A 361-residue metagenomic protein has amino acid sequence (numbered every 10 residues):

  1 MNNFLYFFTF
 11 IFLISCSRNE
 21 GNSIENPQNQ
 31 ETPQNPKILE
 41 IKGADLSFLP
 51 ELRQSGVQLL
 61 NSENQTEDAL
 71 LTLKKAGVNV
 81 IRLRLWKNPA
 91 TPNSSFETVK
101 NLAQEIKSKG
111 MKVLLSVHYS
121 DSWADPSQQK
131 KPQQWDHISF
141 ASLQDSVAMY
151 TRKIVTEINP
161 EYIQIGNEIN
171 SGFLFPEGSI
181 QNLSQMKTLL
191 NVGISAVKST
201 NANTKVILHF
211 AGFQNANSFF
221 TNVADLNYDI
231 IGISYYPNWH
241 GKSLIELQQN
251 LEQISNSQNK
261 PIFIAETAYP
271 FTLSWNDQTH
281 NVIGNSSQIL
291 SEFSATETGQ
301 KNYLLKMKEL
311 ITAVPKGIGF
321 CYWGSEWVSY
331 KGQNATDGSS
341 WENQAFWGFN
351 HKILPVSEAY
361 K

Functional and structural regions predicted by a protein language model:
S15-N35: Bacterial Sec-dependent N-terminal signal peptides
N35-N101, E105-K107, W123-S146, G232 (+1 more regions): N-terminal substrate-binding region of glycoside hydrolase catalytic domains
P36-I38, D68-G77, N101-K109, I154-N159 (+3 more regions): Acidic (Asp/Glu)-rich catalytic clusters
A44, L73, S116, I163 (+5 more regions): Conserved, mostly hydrophobic/aromatic
Q54, Q58, S274-L305, L310 (+2 more regions): Aromatic-rich peripheral "rim/lid" segments of glycoside hydrolase catalytic domains that contact and position glycan
G56-K74, Q144-I154, Q214-A224, Y303-M307: Short, acidic/polar
E67-L71, N201-K205, T221-Q288, L305-T312 (+1 more regions): Glycoside hydrolase catalytic-domain groove-lining segments
S95-K100, Q104, D125-L226, H240-Q249 (+1 more regions): Active-site cleft segment of glycoside hydrolase catalytic domains centered on the general acid/base Glu
